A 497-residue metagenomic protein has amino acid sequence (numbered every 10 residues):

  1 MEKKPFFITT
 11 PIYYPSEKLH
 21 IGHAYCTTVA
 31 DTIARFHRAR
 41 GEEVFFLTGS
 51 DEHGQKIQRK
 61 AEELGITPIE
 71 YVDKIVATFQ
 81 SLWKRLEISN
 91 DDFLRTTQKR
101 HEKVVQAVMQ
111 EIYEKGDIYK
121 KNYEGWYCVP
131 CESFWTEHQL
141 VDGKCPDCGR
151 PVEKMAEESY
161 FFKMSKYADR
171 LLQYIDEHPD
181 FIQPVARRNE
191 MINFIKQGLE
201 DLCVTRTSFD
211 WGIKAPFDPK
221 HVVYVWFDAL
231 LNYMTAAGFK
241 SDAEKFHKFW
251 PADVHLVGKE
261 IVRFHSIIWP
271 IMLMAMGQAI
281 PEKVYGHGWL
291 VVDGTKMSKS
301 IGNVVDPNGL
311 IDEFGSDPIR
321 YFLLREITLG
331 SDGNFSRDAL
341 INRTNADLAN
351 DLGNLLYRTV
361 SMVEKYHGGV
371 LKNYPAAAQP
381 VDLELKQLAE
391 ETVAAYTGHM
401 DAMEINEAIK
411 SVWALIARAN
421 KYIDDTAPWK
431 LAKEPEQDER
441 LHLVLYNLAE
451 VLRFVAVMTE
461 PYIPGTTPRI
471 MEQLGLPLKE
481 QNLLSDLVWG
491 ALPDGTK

Functional and structural regions predicted by a protein language model:
M1-P5, F45, G49, K121-W126 (+4 more regions): Basic, alpha-helical terminal appendages of large translation-related enzymes
E2-T48, R95, R100-V104, P130 (+3 more regions): Structured secondary-structure scaffolds
K60-D73: A charged helix-plus-loop insertion that forms the helical arch/lid used to bind and gate nucleic-acid substrates
I75-D91: A glycine-rich helix N-cap at a beta->alpha junction
E111, Y127, K144, L202: The −1 position to Zn-ligating cysteines in a subset of zinc-ribbon hairpins
T136, E153-K154: Short functional micro-motifs and their immediate structural scaffolds
T328-S331, F335-A339, T344, T359-A408: Long, amphipathic alpha-helical stalk/connector segments used for oligomerization, subunit docking, or mechanical
A349, G353, K386, E390 (+4 more regions): Generic structural concept
